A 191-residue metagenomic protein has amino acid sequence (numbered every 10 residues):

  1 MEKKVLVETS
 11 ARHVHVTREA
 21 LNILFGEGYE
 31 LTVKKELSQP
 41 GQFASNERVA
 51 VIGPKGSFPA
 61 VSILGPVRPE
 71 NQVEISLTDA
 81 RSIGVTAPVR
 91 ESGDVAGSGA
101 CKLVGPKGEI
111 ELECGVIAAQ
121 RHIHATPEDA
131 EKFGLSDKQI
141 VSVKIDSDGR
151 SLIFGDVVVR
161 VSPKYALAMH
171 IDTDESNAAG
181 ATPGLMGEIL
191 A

Functional and structural regions predicted by a protein language model:
E2-K4: Extreme N-terminal starter segment of soluble prokaryotic enzymes
L6-E8, H13-P54, P59-P106, E111-K138 (+2 more regions): Short beta-strand-centered segments at strand-helix junctions
S147-D148: Small/polar glycine-rich anion-binding or flexible loop at a beta-alpha turn
S151-I153: Short coil-to-beta-strand transition motifs
I189-A191: Short beta-strand-to-coil "C-cap" segments at the C-terminal boundary of structured domains/repeats, marking
